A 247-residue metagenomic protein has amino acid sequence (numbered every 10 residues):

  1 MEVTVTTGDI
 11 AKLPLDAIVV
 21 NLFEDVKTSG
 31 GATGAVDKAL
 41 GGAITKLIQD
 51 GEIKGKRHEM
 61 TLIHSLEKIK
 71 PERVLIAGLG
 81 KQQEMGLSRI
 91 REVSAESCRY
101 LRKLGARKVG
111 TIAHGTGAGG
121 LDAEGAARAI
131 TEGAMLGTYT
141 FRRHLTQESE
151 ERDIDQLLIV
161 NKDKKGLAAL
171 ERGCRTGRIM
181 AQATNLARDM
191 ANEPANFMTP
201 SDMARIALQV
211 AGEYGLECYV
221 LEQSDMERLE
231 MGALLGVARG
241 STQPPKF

Functional and structural regions predicted by a protein language model:
M1-F247: Short amphipathic alpha-helical segment within the helicase RecA-like ATPase core that mediates nucleic-acid
